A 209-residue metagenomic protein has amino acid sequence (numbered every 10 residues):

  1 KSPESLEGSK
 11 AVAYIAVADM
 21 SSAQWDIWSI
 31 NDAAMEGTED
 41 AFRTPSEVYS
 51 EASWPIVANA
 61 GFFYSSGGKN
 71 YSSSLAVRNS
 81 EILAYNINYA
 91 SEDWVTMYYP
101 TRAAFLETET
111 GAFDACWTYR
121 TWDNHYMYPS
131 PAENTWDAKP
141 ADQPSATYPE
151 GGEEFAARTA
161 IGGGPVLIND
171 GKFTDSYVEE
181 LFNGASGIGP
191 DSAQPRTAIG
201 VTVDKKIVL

Functional and structural regions predicted by a protein language model:
K1-W117: Zymogen propeptides
K10-I15, R102, G162-G164, A193-A198: Short glycine-rich loop/turn motifs
E39-F42, I161, G189, A193: Electropositive phosphate-/nucleotide-binding environments in soluble metabolic enzymes
P45-S46, E153-A156, G184-I188, R196-A198: Generic recognition of flexible, low-complexity loop/linker segments
S66-V178, N183-G184: Active-site-adjacent helix-turn-beta-strand microarchitecture at beta-sheet edges that either contains or buttresses
T108, G200-T202: Short beta-strand micro-motifs enriched in acidic
Q194, V203-D204: C-terminal structured interaction module
I207-L209: C-terminal soluble interaction/assembly domains
